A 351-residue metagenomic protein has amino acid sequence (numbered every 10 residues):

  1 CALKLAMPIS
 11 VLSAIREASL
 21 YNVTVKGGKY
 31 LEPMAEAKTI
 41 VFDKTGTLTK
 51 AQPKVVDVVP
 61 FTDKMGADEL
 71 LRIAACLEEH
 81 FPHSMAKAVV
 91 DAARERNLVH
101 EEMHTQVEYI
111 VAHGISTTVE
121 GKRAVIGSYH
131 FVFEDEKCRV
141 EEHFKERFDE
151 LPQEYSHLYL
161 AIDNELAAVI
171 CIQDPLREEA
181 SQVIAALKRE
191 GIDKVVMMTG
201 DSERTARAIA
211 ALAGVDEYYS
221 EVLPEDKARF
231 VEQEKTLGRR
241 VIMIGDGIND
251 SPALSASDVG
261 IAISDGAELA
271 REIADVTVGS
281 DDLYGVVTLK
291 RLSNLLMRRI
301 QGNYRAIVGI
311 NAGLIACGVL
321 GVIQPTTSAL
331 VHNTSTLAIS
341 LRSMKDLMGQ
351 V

Functional and structural regions predicted by a protein language model:
K4, N22, I242-I244, G260-I263: Paired acidic/hydrophobic, glycine-rich loop segments that form the ligand-binding mouth/hinge of periplasmic-binding
A6-G28, M344-V351: Juxtamembrane helix-loop transition segments at the membrane interface in multi-pass membrane proteins
A6-R16, K54-D57, A88-A93, S255 (+2 more regions): Re-entrant/interfacial helical elements at transmembrane boundaries that shape and gate the permeation pathway
M7, M198-D201, D265, S335: Conserved phosphate-coupling serine/threonine residues in phosphotransfer and NTP-handling enzymes
E17, G191-I192, A213, N249-V259 (+2 more regions): Membrane-embedded alpha-helical bundles of multi-pass transporters
N22, I40-V41, Y218, G260-A262 (+2 more regions): Short, well-ordered beta-strand core segments
K26-N249, A253-V259, R291-N294: Cytosolic catalytic headpiece
